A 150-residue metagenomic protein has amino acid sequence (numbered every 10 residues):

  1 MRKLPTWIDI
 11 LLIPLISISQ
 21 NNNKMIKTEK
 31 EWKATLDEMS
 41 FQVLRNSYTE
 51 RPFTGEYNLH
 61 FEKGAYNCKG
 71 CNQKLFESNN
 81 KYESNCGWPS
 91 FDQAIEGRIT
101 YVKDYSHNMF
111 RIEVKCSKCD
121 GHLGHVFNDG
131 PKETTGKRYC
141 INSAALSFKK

Functional and structural regions predicted by a protein language model:
M1-N22: Bacterial Sec-dependent N-terminal signal peptides
N23-E29, K33-N67, Q73-K150: A short Gly-Trp-Pro
